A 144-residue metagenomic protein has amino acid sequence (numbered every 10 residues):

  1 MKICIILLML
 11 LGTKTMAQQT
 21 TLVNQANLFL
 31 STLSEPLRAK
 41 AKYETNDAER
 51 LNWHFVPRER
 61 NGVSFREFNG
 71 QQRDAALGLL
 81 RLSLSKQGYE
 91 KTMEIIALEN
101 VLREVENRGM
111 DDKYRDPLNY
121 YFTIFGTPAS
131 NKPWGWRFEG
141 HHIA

Functional and structural regions predicted by a protein language model:
M1-T20: Bacterial Sec-dependent N-terminal signal peptides
K14-M16, L28, L51: A short, ordered amphipathic alpha-helix with a cationic face
Q18-T21, H54-V56: Short acidic alpha-helix initiation/capping motifs at coil-to-helix transition points, especially at protein N-termini
L22-V23, R115: Short, surface-exposed loop/turn motifs at beta-strand boundaries within globular domains
V23, L33-P36, R137-A144: His-enriched metal-coordination microenvironments in redox/metal-binding proteins
Q25-T45, S64-F68, L77-S83: A structural feature that tracks compact, well-ordered secondary-structure segments with a strong bias toward
A48, N52-A144: Acidic/His-rich structured neighborhood in mature extracellular/periplasmic domains
